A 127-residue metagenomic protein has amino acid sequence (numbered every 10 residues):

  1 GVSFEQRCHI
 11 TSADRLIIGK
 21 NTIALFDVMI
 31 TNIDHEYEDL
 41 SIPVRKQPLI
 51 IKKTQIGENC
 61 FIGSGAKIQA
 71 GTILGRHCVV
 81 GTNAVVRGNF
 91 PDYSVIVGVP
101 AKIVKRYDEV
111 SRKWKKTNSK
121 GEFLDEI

Functional and structural regions predicted by a protein language model:
G1-T72, V99, Y107-D108: Flexible, glycine/small-residue-enriched loop-and-beta-strand segment within the central core of proteins
A24, C60, V80, L124-D125: Hydrophobic transmembrane signal anchors and adjacent membrane-proximal interface regions, especially in viral
I73-V97, A101: C-terminal/domain-terminus segments
D92-T117: Conserved beta-strand-loop-alpha-helix hinge in the C-terminal portion of ABC ATPase nucleotide-binding domains
W114-I127: Acidic/histidine-enriched, glycine/proline-rich intrinsically disordered or flexible terminal extensions
